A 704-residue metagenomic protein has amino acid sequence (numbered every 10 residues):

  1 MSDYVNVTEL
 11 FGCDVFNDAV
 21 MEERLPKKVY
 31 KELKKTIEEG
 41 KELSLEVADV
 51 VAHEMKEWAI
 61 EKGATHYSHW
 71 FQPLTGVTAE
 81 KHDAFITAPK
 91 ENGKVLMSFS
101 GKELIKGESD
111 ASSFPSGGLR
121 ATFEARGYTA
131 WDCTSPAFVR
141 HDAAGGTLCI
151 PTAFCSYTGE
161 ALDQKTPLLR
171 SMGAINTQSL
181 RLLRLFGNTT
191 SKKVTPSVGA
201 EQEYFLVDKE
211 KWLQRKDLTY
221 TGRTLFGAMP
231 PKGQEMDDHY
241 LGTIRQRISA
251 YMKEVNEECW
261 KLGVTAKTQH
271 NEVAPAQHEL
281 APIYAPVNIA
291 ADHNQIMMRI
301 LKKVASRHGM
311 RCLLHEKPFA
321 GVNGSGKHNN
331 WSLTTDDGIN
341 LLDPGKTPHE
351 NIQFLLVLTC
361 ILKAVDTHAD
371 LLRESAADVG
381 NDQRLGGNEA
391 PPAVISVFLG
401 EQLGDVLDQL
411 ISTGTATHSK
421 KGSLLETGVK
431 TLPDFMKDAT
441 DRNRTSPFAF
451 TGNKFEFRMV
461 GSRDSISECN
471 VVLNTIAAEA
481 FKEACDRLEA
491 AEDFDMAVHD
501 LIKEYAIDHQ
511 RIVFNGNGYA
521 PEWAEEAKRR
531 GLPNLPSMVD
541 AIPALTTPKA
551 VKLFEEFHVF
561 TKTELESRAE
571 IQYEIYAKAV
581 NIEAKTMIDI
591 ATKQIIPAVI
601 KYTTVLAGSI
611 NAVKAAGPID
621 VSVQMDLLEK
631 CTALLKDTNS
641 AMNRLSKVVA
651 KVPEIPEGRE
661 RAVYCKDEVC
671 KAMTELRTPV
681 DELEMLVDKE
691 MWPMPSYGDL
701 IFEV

Functional and structural regions predicted by a protein language model:
M1, L10-D18, T177, R181-L183: Flexible inter-domain linker/hinge segments
M1-T8, E703-V704: Basic/polar N-terminal segments that are highly enriched at the extreme N-terminus, encompassing both cleavable
L10-A125: Active-site core of metal-dependent hydrolases
A64, S68-W70, H293-R307, L333 (+3 more regions): Hydrophobic/aromatic-rich, well-ordered segments within soluble, folded domains that form packed cores
G76-N92, S109-S112, G117, R215 (+5 more regions): Short linear, low-complexity motifs centered on an aromatic residue
T87-T122, D237, I361, A484-D493 (+2 more regions): Short, intrinsically disordered, low-complexity segments enriched in Ser/Thr and Pro
A125-L314, N323-G326, L333-E570: Glycine-rich, acidic/polar active-site loops that bind/position phosphate-bearing ligands
I502, I507-V704: C-terminal amphipathic alpha-helical interaction region
